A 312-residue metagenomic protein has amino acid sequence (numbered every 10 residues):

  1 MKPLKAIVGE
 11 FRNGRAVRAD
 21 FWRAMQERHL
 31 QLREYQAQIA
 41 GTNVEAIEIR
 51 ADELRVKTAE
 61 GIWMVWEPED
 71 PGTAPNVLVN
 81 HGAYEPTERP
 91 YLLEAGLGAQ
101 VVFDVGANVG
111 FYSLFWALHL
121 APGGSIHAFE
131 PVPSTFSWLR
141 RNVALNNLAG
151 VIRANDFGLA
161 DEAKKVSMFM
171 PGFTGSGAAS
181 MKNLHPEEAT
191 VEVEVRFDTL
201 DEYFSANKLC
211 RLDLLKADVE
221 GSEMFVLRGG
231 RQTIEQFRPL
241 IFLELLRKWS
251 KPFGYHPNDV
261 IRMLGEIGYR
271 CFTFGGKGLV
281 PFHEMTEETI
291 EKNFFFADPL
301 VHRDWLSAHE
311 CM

Functional and structural regions predicted by a protein language model:
M1-N147, V151, A189, N207-L209 (+1 more regions): S-adenosyl-L-methionine
N80-F103, K165-S167, K182-F237, W249-F253: Short internal loop-to-helix segment that lines adenine-nucleotide cofactor pockets
A107-V109, P133, L159-D161, V219-G221 (+1 more regions): Short, glycine/acidic-enriched loop or turn micro-motifs at the edges of active sites
F111-L114, S137, K164, M224-R228: Short N-terminal helix/helix-N-cap motif within the alpha/beta-hydrolase-1
R140-E202: S-adenosyl-L-methionine
K164-F169, G254-Y255, E284-T286, A308: Short aromatic-enriched loop/helix-cap "lid" or pocket-rim segments at secondary-structure transitions that line
L200-S205, L212-L227, Q232-Q236, L240-L243 (+4 more regions): Internal alpha/beta domain cores that form substrate/cofactor-binding pockets in large enzymes and binding proteins
